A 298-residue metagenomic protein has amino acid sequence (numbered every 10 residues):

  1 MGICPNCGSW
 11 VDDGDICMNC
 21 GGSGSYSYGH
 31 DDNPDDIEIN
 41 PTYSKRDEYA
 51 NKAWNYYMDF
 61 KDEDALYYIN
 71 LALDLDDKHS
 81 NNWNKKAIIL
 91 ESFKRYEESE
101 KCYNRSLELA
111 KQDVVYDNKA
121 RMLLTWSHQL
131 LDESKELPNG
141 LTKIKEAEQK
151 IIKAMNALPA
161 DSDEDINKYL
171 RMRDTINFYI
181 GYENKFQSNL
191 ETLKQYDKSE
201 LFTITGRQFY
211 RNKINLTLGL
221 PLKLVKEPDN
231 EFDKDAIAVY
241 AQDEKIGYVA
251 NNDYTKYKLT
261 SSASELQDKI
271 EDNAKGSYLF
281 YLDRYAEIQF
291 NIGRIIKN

Functional and structural regions predicted by a protein language model:
P41-D74: Alpha-helical segment of the N-proximal tetratricopeptide repeat
S44, R121, Q149, D163 (+1 more regions): Conserved active-site motif detector
D47, N81, V114-V115, R121 (+1 more regions): Start-of-helix register in tetratricopeptide repeats
M58-D59, S92, T125, D132 (+1 more regions): Register position in tetratricopeptide repeats
L71-D74, L107-E108, Q149, N156: Conserved structural position within tetratricopeptide repeats
